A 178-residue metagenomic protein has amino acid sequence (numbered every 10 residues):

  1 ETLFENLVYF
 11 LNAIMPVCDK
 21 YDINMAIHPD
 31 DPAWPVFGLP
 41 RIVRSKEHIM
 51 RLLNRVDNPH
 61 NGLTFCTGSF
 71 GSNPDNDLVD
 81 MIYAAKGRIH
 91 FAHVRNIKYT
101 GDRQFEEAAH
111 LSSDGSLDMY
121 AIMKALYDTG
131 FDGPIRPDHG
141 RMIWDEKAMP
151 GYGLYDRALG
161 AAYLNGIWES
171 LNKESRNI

Functional and structural regions predicted by a protein language model:
E1-V8: Active-site-proximal, glycine-rich beta->alpha crossover segments in alpha/beta enzymes that shape flexible
V8-K20, N24, W34-I178: Histidine-acidic metal/acid-base catalytic patches
D31: Helix-loop segments that flank and shape redox-cofactor active sites
